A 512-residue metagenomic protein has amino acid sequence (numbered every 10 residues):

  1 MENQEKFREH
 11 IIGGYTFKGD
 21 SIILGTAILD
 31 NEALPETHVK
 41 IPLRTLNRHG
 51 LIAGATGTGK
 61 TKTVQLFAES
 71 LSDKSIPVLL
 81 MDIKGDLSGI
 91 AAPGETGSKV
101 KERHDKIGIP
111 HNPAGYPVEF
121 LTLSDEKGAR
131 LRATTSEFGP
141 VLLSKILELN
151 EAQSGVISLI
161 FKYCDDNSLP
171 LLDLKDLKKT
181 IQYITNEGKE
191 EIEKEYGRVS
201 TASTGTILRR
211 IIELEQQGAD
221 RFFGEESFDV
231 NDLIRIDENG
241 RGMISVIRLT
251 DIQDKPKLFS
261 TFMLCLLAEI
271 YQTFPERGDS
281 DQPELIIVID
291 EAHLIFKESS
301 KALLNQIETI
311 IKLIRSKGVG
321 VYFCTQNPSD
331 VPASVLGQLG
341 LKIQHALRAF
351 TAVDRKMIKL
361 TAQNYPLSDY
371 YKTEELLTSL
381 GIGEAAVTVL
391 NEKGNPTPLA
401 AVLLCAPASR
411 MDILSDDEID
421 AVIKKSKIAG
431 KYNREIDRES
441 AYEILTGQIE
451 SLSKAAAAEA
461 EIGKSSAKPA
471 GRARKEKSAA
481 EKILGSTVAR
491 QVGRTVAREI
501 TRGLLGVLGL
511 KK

Functional and structural regions predicted by a protein language model:
M1-T16, I28, R130-S136, I343 (+1 more regions): Conserved P-loop NTPase motor module
E2-N3, L66-A68, A91-P110, T309-N395: Conserved ATP-driven motor cores of ASCE-family P-loop NTPases powering translocation/secretion/packaging/pilus
G13-H38: N-terminal pre-Walker A segment at the start of P-loop NTPase domains
E32-P35, V39-N47, N239-G240, D279: Phosphate-binding P-loop
I52, T56, S299, P328: The conserved Walker
K60: Conserved lysine of the Walker
A68-S72, I76-V78, G85-T309, S379-L380 (+1 more regions): P-loop NTPase motor domains
A480-L504, L508: Membrane-active amphipathic alpha-helices enriched in small hydrophobic residues
